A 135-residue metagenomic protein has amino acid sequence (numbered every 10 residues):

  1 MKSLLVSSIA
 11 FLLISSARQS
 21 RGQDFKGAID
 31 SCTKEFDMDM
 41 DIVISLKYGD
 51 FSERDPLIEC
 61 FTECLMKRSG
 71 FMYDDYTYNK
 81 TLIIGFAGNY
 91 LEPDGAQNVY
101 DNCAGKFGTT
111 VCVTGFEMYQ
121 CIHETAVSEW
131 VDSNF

Functional and structural regions predicted by a protein language model:
M1-A10: Classical eukaryotic N-terminal signal peptides for Sec-dependent ER targeting/secretion, especially the positively
F11-G27, S133: N-terminal signal peptide
Q23-M40: Secreted, propeptide-processed cysteine-rich mini-domains
G27, S31, P56, C60 (+4 more regions): Extracytoplasmic/secreted proteins, especially bacterial periplasmic and envelope-associated proteins
L46-S52, G105-T110: Short, recurring structural edge motifs at helix starts
R54-T77: Short N-proximal segments of mature Sec-exported proteins
F86-A126: Compact alpha-helical subdomains of small soluble proteins
A126-F135: Short, low-complexity, Pro/Ser/Thr/Gly-rich segments in the mature regions of secreted, periplasmic
